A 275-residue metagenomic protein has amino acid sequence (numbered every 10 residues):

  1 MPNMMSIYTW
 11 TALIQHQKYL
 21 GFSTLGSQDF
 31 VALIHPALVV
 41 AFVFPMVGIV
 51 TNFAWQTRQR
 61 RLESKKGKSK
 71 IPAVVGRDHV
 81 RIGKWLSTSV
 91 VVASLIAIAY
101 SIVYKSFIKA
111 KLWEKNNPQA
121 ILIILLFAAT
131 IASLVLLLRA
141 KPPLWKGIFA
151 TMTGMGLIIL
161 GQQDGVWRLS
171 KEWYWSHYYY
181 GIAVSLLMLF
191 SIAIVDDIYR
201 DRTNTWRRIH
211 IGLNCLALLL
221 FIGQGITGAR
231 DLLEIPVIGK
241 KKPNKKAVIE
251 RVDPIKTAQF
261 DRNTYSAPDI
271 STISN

Functional and structural regions predicted by a protein language model:
P2-N275: Membrane-embedded alpha-helical bundles that constitute the cytochrome b-like, heme-associated redox core of multi-pass
